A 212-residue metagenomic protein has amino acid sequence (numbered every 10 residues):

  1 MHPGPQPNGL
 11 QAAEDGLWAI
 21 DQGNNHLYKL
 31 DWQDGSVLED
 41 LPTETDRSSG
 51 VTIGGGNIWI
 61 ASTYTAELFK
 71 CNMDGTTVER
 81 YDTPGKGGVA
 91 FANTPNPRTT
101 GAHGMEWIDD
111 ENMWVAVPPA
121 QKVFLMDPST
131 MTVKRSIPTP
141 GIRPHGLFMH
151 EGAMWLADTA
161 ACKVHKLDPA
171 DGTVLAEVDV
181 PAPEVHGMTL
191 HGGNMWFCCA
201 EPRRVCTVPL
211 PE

Functional and structural regions predicted by a protein language model:
M1, S36-L41, T77-Y81, K86-P95 (+2 more regions): A short beta-strand motif characteristic of beta-propeller blades
H2-E14, E44-G55, G85-D110, P140-E151 (+2 more regions): Beta-rich, blade/repeat-based domains predominating in secreted/periplasmic proteins but also intracellular
A19-N24, I60-T65, V115-A120, L156-A161 (+1 more regions): Conserved beta-strand positions in repeat-built beta-propeller and related beta-rich domains
Q22-W32: Beta-propeller domains
N25, G35, A66, G75-T76 (+5 more regions): Short coil/turn linkers that define WD40 beta-propeller blade boundaries
D31-G35, N72-T76, D127-M131, D168-G172 (+1 more regions): Short loop/turn segments that connect beta-strands within beta-propeller blades
F148-W196: Ankyrin-repeat and related helical/solenoid repeat scaffolds used for protein-protein interactions
